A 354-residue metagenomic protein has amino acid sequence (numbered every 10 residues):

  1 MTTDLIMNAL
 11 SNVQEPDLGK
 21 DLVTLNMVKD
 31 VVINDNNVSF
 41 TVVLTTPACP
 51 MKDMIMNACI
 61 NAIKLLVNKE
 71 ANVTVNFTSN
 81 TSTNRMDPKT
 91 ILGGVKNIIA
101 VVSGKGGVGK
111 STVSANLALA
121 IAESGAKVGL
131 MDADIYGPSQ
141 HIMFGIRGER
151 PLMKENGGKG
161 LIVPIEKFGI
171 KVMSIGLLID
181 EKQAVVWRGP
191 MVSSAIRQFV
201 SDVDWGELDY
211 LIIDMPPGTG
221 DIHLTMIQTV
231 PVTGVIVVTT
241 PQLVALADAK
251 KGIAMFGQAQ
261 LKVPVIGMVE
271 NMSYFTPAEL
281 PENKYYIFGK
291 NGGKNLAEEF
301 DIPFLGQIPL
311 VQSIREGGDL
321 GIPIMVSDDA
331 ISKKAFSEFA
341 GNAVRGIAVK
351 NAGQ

Functional and structural regions predicted by a protein language model:
M1-K29, I33: N-proximal, solvent-exposed amphipathic alpha-helical segments enriched in charged/polar residues
T24-M27, V32-V38, T45-V102, I347 (+1 more regions): Extreme N-terminal, non-catalytic leader segments that precede Walker-type/kinase nucleotide-binding cores
N57-C59, D209-Y210, P216-E316: Conserved catalytic-core segment of NTP-binding enzymes
I98-D134, L261: Walker A/P-loop phosphate-binding motif and the immediately C-terminal alpha-helix
I121, K127-K182, S193, K294: Phosphate-binding loop that captures ATP/GTP phosphates
P151-K154, I175-R188, R197-T225: Switch II (G3) loop of P-loop NTPases
M173, I196, M215, Q228 (+2 more regions): Glycine-rich phosphate-binding loops of nucleotide-dependent enzymes
L320-I331: C-terminal boundary of histidine-terminating zinc-finger modules
